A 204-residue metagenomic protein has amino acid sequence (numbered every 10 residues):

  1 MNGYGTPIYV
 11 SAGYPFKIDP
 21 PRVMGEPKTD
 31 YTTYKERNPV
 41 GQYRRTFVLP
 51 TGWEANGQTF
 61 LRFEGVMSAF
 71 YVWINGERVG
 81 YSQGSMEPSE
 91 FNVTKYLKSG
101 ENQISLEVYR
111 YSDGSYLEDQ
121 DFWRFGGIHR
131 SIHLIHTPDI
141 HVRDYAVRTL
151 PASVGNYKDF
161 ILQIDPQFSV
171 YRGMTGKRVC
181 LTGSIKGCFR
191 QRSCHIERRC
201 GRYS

Functional and structural regions predicted by a protein language model:
M1, T33-D144, L150, V170-Y171 (+1 more regions): Accessory beta-strand-rich segments of carbohydrate-active enzymes
M1-G25: Acidic-aromatic substrate-binding/catalytic surfaces of carbohydrate-active enzymes
V10-A12, P20, L134, R190 (+1 more regions): Residue-level recognition of conserved structural "scaffold" positions that shape functional pockets and channels
D19-V23, S105-V108, K186: Short amphipathic alpha-helical segments, especially helix-boundary/capping motifs
E26-D30: Short glycine/threonine/proline-enriched tight-turn/helix- or strand-capping micro-motif at secondary-structure
I74, K158-R199: Beta-strand-rich binding/interaction modules
G100, E197-S204: Glycine-centered tight-turn motifs at strand-turn-strand junctions
P151-D159: Short, solvent-exposed loop/linker segments at the N-terminal edge of repeated beta-sheet extracellular domains
